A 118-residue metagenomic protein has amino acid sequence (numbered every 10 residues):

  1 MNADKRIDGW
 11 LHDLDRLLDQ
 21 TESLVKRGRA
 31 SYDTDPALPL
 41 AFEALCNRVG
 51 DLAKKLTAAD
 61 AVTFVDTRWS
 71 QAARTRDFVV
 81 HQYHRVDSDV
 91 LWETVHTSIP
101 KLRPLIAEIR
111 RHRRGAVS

Functional and structural regions predicted by a protein language model:
M1-S118: Solvent-exposed interaction patches of small proteins and small membrane subunits
